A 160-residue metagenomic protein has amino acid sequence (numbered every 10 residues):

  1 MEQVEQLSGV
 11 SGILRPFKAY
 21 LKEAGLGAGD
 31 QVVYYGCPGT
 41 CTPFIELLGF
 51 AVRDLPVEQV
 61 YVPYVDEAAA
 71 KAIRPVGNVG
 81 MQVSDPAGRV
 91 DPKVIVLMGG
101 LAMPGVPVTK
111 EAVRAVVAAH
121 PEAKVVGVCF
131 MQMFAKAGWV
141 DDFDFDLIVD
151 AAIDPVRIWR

Functional and structural regions predicted by a protein language model:
M1-G29: Short N-terminal or domain-adjacent regulatory/targeting segments
Q6-I13, G36-C41, L101-P104: Short, glycine-rich nucleotide/cofactor-binding loops
E23-A28, L55, A118-E122: Secondary-structure boundary elements
A28-R53: N-terminal interaction modules that seed assembly of large macromolecular complexes
D30-P38, V62-P63, V94-L101, V126-G127: Short glycine-rich or small-residue beta-strand-to-loop segments that form or flank ligand, phosphate, metal/Fe-S
C41-T42, A69-A70, Q132-A137: Short, charged/polar "capping" segments at the starts of alpha-helices and the immediately preceding loops
F44-P104: Long, charge-dense
D85-V90, V94, M98-R160: Glycine-rich, aromatic-bearing surface loops/beta-hairpins
